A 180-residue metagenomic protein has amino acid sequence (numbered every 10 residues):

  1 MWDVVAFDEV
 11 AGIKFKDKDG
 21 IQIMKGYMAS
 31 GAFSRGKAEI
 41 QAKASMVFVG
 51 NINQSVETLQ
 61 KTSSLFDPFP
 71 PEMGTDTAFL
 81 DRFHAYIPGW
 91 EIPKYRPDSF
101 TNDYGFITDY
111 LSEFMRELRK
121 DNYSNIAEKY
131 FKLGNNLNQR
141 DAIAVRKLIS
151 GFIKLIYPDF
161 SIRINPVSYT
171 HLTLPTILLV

Functional and structural regions predicted by a protein language model:
M1-D67, A78-R82: Conserved ASCE/P-loop NTPase catalytic core
G12, P71, L137-D141: Conserved aromatic-histidine-acidic binding/catalytic patches
K14, M28-R35, Q54-V56, M73-G74 (+3 more regions): Alpha-helix capping/termination and helix-coil
D17-I21, K43, M73-L80, Y104-T108 (+3 more regions): Amphipathic alpha-helical transducer elements in NTP-driven molecular machines
Q60-P70, G105-Y110: Short, electropositive alpha-helical surface patch
I87-P166: Conserved AAA+ ATPase small/helical "lid" subdomain
T170-T176: Conserved small/polar residues in nucleotide/adenosyl-binding loops
